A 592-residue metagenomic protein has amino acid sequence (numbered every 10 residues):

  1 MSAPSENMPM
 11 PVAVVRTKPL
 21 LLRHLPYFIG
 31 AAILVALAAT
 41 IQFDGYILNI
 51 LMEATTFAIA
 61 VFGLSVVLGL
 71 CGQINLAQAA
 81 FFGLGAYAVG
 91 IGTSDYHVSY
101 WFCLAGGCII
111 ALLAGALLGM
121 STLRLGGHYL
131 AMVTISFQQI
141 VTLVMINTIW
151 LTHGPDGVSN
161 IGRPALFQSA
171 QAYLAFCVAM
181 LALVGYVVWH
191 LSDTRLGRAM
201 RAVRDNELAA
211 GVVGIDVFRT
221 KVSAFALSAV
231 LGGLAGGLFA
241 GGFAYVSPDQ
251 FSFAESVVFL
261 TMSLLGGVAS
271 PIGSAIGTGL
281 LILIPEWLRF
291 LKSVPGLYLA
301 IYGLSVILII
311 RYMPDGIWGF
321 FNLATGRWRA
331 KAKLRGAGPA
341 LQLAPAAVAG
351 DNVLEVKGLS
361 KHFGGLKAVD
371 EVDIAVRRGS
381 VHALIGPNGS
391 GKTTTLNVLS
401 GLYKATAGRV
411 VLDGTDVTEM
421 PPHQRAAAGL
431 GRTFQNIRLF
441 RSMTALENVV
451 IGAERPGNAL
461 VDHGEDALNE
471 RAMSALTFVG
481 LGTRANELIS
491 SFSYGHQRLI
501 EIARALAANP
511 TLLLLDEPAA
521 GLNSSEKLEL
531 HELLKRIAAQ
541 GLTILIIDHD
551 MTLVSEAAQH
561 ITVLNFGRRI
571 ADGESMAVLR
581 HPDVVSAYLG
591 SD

Functional and structural regions predicted by a protein language model:
S2-G338: Transmembrane alpha-helices and adjacent helix-loop boundaries
I385-P387: The feature captures the beta-strand-to-loop junction immediately N-terminal to the Walker
S400: Helix-to-loop junction immediately C-terminal to a conserved catalytic motif
H463-R484, L488, T511, E532-K535: Conserved ABC ATPase "signature" region
L513-E517: Catalytic Walker B motif of ABC-type/P-loop ATPase nucleotide-binding domains
V554-E556: A short, surface-exposed alpha-helical micro-motif characterized by mixed small hydrophobic and charged/polar residues
